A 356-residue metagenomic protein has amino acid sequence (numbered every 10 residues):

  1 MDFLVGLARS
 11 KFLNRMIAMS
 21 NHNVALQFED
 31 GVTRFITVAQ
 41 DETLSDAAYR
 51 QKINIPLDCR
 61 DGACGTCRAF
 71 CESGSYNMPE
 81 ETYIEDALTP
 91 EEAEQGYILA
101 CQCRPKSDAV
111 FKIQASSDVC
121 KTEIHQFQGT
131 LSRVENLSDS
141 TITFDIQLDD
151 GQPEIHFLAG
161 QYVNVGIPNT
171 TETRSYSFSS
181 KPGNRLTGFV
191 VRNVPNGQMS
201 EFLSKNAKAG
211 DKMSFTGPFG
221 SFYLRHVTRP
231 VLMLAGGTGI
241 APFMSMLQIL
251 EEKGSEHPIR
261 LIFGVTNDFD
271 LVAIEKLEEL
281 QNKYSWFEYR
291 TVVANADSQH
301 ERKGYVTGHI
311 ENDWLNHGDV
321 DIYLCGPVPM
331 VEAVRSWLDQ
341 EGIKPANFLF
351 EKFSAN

Functional and structural regions predicted by a protein language model:
D2-C103, A109, P258, I262-N356: Reductase modules of NAD(P)H-dependent flavoproteins
E72-S75, Q114-S116, P168, P218: Short, surface-exposed secondary-structure boundary micro-motifs
I98-K121, D211-F215: Short, structured interface segments
E123-K212, P230, V265-N267, V292-D297: Ferredoxin-reductase
G160, G239, P327: Short, conserved phosphate/pyrophosphate- and ester-handling motifs at nucleotide-, phospho-/glycolipid
T216-T228: A short, basic/flexible loop-to-alpha-helix module at the beginning of a structural domain
M244-E252: Histidine-anchored nucleotide/phosphate-binding helix
